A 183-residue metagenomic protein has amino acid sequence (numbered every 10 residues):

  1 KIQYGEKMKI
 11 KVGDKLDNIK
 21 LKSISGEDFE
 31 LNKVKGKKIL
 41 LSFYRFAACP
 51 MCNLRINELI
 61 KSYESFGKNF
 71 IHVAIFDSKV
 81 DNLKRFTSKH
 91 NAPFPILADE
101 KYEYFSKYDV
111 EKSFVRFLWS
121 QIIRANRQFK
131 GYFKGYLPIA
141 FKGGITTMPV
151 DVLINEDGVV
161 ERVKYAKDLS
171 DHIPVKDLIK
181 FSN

Functional and structural regions predicted by a protein language model:
K1-K7: Short, Lys/Arg-enriched N-terminal segments with co-localized hydrophobic residues within the first ~10-30 amino acids
M8-N32: N-terminal "domain-start" segment that seeds a small globular fold
F29, K38, A47, D81 (+1 more regions): Glycine-centered loop/turn positions within well-structured domains that cap or flank conserved ligand/cofactor-binding
N32-L59: Short active-site neighborhood of thiol/selenol oxidoreductases, capturing the structured segment around
Y44, F76, N155: Short beta-strand/turn micro-motifs composed of small residues that flank or help shape donor/cofactor-binding pockets
R55-K107: Structural microenvironment flanking redox-active thiols in thiol-disulfide oxidoreductases
D99-S170: Thiol/selenol-based redox catalytic cores and closely related redox-interacting motifs
L169-N183: A short, polar/charged loop-to-alpha-helix boundary motif
